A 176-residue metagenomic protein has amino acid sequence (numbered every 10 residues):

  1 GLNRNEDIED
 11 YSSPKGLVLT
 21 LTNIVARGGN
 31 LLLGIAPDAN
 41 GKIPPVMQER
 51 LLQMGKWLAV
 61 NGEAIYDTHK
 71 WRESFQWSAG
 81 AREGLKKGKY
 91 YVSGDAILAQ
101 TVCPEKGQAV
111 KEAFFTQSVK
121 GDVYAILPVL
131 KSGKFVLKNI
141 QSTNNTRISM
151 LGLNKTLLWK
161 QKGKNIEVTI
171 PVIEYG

Functional and structural regions predicted by a protein language model:
G1-G176: Mature catalytic domains of secreted/periplasmic carbohydrate-active enzymes
